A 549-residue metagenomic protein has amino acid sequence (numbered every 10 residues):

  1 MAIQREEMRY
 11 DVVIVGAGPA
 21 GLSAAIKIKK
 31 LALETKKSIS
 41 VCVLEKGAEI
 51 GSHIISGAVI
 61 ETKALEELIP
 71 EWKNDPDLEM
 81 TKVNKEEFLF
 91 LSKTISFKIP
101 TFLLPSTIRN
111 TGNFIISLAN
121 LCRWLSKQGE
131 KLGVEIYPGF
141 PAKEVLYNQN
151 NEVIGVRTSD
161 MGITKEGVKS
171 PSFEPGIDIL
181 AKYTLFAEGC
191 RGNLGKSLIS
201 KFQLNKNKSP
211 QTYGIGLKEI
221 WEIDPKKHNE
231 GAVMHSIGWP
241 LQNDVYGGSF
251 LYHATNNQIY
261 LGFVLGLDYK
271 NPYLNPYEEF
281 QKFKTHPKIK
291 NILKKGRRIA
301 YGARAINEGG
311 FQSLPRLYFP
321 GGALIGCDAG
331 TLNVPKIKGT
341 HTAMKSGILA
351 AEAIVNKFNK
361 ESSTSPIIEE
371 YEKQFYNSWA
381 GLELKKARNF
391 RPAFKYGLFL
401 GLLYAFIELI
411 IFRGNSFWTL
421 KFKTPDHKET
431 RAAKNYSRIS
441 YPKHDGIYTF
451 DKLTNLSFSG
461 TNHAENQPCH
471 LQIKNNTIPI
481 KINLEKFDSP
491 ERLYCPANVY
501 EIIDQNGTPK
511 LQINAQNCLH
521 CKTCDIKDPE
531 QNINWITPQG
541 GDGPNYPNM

Functional and structural regions predicted by a protein language model:
D11-C42: N-terminal Rossmann-like FAD-binding beta1-loop-alpha1 element of flavoenzymes
A20, E49, R191: Conserved Rossmann-like nucleotide-cofactor binding loop
S38, K46-I95: N-terminal FAD cofactor-binding segment of flavoenzymes
A119, R123, Q128-I289, L349 (+1 more regions): Predominantly flavin-linked oxidoreductase catalytic cores and closely associated redox partners
A303-V334, N455-N466, P479-Y494, E501: FAD-binding beta-loop-beta segment adjacent to the flavin cofactor pocket
G330-K336, I348, E352-G397, Q512-N514 (+1 more regions): Active-site-proximal substrate-binding core of FAD-dependent oxidoreductases
F394-I447: C-terminal auxiliary extensions adjacent to catalytic cores
E485-A515, K522-N545: Iron-sulfur cluster-binding cysteine motifs and their immediate structural context in ferredoxin-like electron-transfer
